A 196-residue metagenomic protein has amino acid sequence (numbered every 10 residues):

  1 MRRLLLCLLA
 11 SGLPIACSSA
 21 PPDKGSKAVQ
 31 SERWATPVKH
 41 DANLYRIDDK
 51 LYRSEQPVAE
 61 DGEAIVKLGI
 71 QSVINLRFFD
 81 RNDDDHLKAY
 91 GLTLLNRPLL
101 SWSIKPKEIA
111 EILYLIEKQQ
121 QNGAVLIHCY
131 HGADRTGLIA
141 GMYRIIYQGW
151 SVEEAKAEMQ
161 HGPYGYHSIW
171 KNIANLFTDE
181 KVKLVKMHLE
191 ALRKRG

Functional and structural regions predicted by a protein language model:
M1-L4: Positively charged n-region of N-terminal signal peptides that target proteins for export
L9-S18: Hydrophobic h-region of N-terminal signal peptides that target proteins for export in Gram-negative bacteria
C17-V125, L138-G196: Cys-dependent protein tyrosine phosphatase-like superfamily
C129: Short cysteine clusters
R135: Conserved lysine of the Walker
